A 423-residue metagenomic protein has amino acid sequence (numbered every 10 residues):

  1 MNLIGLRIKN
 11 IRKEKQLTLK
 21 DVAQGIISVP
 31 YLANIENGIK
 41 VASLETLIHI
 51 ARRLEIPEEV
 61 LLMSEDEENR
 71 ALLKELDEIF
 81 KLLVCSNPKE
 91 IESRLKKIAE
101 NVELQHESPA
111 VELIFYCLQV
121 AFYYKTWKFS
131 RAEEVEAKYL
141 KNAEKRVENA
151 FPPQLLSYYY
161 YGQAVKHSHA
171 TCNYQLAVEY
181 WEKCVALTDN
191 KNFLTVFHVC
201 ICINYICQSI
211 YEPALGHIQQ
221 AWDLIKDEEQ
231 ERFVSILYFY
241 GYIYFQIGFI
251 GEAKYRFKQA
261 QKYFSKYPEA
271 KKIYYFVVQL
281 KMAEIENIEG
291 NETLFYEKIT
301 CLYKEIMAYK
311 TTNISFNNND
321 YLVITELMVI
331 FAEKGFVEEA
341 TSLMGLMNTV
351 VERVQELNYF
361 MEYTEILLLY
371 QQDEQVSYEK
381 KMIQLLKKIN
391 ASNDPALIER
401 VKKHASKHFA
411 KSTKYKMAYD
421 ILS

Functional and structural regions predicted by a protein language model:
M1-E14: A short, Lys/Arg-rich alpha-helix, primarily the initiator
K15-N34: Short alpha-helical DNA-recognition segment
E45-V60: DNA major-groove recognition helix of helix-turn-helix/homeodomain DNA-binding modules
D77-K81, V111-A121, L155-Q163, V199-C200 (+7 more regions): "A position-specific structural signal for the A-helix of alpha-solenoid helical repeats
L82, Y123, Y160, H167-S168 (+7 more regions): Residue at a conserved register position within TPR or TPR-like alpha-solenoid repeats
C85, T126, A170-T171, Q208 (+6 more regions): Structural motif corresponding to the intra-repeat A-B loop/turn of tetratricopeptide repeats
E100-V111, K141-Q154, C184-L194, D223-E231 (+4 more regions): Flexible helix-coil transition and linker loops at the boundaries of alpha-helical arrays
